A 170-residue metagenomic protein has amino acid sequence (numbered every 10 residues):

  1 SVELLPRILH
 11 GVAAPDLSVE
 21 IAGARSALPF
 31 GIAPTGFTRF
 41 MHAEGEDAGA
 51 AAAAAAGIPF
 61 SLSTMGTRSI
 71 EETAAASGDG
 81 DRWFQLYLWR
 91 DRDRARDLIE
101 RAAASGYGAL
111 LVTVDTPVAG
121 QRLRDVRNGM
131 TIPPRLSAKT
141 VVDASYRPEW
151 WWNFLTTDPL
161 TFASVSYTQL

Functional and structural regions predicted by a protein language model:
S1-P117: N-terminal capping/small domains of soluble enzymes
L9, D115-A119, Y146-R147, D158: Glycine-rich, aromatic-flanked loop segments that form ligand/cofactor-binding clefts across common enzyme folds
W83, W150-W152: Tryptophan-centered motif/residue detector
Y87-D93, M130-V141: Acidic, His- and aromatic-enriched active-site or binding-groove loops in soluble protein domains that engage sugars
V118-L136: Glycine/aspartate-rich loop-and-adjacent alpha/beta segment that forms the canonical ThDP
L155: Glycine-rich phosphate-binding loop plus the immediately following alpha-helix
L160-A163: Helix-boundary/low-complexity linker signature
T168-Q169: Conserved small/polar residues in nucleotide/adenosyl-binding loops
